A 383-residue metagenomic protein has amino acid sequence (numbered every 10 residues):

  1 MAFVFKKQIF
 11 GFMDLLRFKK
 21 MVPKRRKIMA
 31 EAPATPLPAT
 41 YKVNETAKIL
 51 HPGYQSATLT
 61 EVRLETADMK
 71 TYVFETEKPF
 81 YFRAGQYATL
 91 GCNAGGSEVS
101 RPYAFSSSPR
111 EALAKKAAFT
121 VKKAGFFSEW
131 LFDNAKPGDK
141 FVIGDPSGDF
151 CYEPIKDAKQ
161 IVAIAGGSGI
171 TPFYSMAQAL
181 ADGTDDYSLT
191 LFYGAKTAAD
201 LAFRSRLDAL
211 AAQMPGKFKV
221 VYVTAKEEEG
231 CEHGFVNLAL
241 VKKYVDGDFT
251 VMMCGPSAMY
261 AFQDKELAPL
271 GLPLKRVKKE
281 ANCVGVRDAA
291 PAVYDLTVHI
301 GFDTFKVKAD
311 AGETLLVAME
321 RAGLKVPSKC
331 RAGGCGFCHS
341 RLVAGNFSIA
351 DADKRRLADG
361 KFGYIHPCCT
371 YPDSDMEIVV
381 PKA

Functional and structural regions predicted by a protein language model:
M1-G11, L15, K19-K20, F126-I300 (+1 more regions): FNR/FR-type flavoprotein reductase catalytic core
M1-H51, L274, D373, V379-A383: Iron-sulfur (Fe-S) cluster-binding modules
T40-K140, G144, K159-Q160, A195-T197 (+2 more regions): Ferredoxin-reductase
G85-Q86, D288-D295, G334-G336: A short, compositionally biased
Y193, F203, Y222-V223, V298-F305 (+5 more regions): Short histidine
N282, P291-S328: N-terminal pre-ligand scaffold of iron-sulfur
E320, L324-S348, A358-S374: Local cysteine-cluster metal-coordination motifs and their immediate loop/turn environment, predominantly Fe-S cluster
D351-D359, A383: Short cysteine/histidine-rich metal-coordination sites, predominantly Zn2+-binding motifs
